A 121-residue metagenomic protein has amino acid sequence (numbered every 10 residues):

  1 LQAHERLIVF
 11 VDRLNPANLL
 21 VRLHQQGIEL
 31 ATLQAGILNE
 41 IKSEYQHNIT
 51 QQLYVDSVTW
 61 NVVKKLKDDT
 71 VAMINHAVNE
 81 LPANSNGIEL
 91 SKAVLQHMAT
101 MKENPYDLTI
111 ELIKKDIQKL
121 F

Functional and structural regions predicted by a protein language model:
L1-F121: Conserved non-transmembrane functional hotspots
